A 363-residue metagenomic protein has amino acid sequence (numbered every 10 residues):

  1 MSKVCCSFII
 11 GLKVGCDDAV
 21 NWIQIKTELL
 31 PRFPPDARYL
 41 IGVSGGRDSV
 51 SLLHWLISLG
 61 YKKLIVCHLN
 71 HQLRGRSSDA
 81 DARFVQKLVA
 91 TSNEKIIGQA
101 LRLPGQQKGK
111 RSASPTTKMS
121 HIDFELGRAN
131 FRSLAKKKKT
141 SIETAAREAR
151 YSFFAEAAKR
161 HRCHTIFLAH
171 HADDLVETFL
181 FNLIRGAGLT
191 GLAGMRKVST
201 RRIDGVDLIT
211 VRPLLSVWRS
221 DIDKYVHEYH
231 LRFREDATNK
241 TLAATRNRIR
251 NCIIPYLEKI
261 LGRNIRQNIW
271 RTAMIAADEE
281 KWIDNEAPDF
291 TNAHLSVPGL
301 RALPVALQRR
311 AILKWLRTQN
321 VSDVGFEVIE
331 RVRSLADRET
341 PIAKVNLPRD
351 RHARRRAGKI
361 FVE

Functional and structural regions predicted by a protein language model:
M1-S2, F8, G98-P104, K110-T116: N-terminal amphipathic/hydrophobic targeting modules at extreme N-termini, encompassing cleavable Sec/SRP-type signal
K3-S49, I65-H71, K95, A129-F131 (+6 more regions): AMP-forming adenylation/ATP pyrophosphatase catalytic core
I10, H54, Q106, P115-K118 (+7 more regions): Enrichment for repetitive, rod-forming helical segments
D17-E94, R102, G109-K110, K118-C252: Core alpha/beta nucleotide-donor-binding catalytic domains of modification enzymes
V217, D221, R248, N264 (+2 more regions): Generic recognition of short, well-ordered alpha-helical interface segments
K240-A244, Q267-M274: Internal, active-site/partner-interface "lid" segment
Y256-N268: Inter-helical turn/loop segments and adjacent helix faces that build the functional surface of alpha-helical bundle
